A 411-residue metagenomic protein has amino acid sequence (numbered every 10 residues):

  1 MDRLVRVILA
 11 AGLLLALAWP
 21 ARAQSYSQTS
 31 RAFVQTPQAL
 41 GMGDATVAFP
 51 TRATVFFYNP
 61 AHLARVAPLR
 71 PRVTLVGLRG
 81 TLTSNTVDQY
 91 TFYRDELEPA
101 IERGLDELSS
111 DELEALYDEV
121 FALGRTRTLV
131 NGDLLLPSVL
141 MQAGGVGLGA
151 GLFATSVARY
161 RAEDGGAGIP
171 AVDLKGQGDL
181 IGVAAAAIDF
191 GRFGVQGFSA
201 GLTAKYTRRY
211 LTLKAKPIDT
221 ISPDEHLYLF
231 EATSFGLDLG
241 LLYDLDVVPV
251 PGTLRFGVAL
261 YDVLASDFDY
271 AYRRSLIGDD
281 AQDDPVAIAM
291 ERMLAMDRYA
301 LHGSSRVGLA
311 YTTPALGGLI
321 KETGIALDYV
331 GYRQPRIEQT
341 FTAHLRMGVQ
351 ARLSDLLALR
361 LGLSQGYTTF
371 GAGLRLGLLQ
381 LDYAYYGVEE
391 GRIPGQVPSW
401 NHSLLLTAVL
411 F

Functional and structural regions predicted by a protein language model:
M1-L9: Bacterial N-terminal signal peptides that target proteins for export
I8-A18: Bacterial N-terminal signal peptides
W19-A23: Sec/Tat signal peptide C-region and signal peptidase I cleavage site
Q24-F411: Subset of outer-membrane beta-barrel
